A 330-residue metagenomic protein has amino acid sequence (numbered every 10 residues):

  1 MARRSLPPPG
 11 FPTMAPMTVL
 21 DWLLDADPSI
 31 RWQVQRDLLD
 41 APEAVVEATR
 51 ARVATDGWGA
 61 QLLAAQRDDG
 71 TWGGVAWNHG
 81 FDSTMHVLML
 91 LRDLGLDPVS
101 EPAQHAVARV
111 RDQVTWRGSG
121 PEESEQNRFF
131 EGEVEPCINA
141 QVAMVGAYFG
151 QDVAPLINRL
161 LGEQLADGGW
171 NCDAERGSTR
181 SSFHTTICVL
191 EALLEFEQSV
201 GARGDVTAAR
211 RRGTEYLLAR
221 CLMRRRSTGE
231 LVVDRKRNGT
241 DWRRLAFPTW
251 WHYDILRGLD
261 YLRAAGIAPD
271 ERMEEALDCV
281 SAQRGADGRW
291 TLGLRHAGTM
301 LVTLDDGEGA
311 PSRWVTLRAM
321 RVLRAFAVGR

Functional and structural regions predicted by a protein language model:
A2-R330: Preference for long, amphipathic alpha-helical scaffolds in soluble/luminal domains and all-alpha bundles
